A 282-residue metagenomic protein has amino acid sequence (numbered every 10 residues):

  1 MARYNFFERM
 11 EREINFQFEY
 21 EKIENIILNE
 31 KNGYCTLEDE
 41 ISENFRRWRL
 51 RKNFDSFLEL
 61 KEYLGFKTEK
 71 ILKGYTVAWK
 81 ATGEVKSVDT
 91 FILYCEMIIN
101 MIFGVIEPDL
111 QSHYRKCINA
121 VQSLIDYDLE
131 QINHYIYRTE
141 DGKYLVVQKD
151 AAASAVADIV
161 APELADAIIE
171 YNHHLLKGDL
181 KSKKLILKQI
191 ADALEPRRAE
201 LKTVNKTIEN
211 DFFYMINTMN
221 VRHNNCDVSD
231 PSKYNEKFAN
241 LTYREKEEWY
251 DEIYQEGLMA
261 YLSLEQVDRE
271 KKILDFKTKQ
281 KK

Functional and structural regions predicted by a protein language model:
M1-S123: Charged interaction/catalytic cores of defense and host-pathogen modules
L64-K80, P162-D179, P231-L241: Short amphipathic alpha-helical segments and their helix-coil junctions
G83, H113, V156, L175-G178 (+2 more regions): Non-transmembrane, amphipathic alpha-helical segments
K86-A167, N172: Helix-loop junctions and short alpha-helical segments
K86-Y94, L185-Q189, F212: Residue-level detector of well-ordered alpha-helical segments, enriched for hydrophobic/aromatic packing positions
I98, I102, I190, L194-R197 (+1 more regions): Generic structural signal for hydrophobic core residues of well-folded globular domains
A165-L194, R198-A199: A mid-sequence, solvent-exposed acidic-amphipathic segment
K188, A199-K282: Alpha-helical oligomerization segments
